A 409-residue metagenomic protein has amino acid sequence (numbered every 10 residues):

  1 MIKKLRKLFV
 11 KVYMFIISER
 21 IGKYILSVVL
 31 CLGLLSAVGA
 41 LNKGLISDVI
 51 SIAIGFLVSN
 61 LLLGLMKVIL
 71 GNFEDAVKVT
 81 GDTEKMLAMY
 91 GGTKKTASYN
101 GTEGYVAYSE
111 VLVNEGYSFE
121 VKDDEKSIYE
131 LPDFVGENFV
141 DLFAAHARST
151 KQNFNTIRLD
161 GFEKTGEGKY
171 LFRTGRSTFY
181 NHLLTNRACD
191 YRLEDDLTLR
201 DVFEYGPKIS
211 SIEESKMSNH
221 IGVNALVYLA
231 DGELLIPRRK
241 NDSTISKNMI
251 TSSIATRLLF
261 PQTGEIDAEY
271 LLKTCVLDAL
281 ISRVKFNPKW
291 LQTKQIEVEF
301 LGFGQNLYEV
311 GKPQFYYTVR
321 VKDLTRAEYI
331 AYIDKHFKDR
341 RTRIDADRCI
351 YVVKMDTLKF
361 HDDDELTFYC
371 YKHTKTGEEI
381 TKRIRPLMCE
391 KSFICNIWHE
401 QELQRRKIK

Functional and structural regions predicted by a protein language model:
I2-A37, I50-T251, A255-L277, F286-K409: N-terminal leader/linker segments that precede catalytic domains of diphosphate-processing enzymes
L41-V49: Membrane-helix interface and helix-disruption motif detector
S282-R283: Acidic Asp/Glu-based divalent-cation binding sites
